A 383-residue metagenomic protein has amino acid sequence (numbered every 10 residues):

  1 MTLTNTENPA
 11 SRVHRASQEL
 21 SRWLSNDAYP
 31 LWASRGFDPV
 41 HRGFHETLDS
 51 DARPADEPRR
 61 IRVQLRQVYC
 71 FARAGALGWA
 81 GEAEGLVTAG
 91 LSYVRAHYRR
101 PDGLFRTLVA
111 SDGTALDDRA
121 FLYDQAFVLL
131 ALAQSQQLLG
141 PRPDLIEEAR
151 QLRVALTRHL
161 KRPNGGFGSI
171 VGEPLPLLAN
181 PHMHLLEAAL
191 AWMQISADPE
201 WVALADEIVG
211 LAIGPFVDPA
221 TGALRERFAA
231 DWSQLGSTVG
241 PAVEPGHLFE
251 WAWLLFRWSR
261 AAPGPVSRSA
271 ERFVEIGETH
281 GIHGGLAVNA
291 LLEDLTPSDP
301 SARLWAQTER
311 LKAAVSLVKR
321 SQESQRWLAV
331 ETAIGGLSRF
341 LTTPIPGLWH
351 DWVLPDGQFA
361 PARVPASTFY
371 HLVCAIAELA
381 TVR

Functional and structural regions predicted by a protein language model:
M1-R383: Glycan-recognition and catalytic cores of secretory/periplasmic carbohydrate-active enzymes
